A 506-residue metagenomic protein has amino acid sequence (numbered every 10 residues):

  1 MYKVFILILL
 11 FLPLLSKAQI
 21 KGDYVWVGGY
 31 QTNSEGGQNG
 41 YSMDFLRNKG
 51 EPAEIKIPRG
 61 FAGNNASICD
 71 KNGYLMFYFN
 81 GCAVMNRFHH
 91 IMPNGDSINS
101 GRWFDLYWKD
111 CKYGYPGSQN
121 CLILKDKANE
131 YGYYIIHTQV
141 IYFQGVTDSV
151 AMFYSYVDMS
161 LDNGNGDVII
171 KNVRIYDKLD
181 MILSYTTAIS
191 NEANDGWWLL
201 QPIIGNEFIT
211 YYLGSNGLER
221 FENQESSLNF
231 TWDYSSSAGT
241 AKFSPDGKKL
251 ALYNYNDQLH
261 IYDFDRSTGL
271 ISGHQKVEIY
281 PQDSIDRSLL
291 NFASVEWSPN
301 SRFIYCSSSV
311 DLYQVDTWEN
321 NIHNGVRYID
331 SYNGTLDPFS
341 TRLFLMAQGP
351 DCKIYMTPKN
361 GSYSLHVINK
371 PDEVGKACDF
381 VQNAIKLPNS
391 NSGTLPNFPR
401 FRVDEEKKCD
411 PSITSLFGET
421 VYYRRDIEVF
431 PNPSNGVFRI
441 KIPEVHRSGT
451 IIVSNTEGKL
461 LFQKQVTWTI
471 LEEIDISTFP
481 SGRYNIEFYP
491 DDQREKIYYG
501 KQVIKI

Functional and structural regions predicted by a protein language model:
M1-Y24, S284, L290-N291, N432 (+2 more regions): Bacterial Sec-dependent N-terminal signal peptides
L7, L14, K56, F230 (+5 more regions): Residues embedded in well-ordered secondary-structure elements
L15-S16, S294, G418-E419, K441-I442 (+1 more regions): Short, flexible, glycine/charge-rich loop motifs used to bind or transfer phosphoryl groups or to couple energy/partner
Q19-V277, D283-F417: Beta-propeller fold recognition
R402-F430, G436, K459: Residue-level detector of functionally pivotal "anchor" positions at catalytic/ligand-binding pockets or at interdomain
R424-F430, S434-I506: C-terminal outer-membrane/trafficking sorting elements
